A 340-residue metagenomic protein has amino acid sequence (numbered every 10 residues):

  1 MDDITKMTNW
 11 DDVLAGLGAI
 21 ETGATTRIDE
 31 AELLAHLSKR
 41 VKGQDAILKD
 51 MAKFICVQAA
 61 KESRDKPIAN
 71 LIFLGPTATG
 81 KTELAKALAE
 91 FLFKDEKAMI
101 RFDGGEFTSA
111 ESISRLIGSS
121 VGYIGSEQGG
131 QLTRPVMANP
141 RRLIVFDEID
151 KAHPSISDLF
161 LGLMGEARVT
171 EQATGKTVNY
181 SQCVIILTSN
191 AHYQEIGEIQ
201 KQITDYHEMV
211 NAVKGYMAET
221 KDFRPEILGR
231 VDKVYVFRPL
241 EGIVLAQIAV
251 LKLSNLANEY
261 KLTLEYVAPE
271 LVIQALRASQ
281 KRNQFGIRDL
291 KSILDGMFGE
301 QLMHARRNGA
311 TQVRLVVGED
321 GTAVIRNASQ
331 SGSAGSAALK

Functional and structural regions predicted by a protein language model:
M1-K340: AAA+ P-loop NTPase nucleotide-binding core of proteostasis motors
